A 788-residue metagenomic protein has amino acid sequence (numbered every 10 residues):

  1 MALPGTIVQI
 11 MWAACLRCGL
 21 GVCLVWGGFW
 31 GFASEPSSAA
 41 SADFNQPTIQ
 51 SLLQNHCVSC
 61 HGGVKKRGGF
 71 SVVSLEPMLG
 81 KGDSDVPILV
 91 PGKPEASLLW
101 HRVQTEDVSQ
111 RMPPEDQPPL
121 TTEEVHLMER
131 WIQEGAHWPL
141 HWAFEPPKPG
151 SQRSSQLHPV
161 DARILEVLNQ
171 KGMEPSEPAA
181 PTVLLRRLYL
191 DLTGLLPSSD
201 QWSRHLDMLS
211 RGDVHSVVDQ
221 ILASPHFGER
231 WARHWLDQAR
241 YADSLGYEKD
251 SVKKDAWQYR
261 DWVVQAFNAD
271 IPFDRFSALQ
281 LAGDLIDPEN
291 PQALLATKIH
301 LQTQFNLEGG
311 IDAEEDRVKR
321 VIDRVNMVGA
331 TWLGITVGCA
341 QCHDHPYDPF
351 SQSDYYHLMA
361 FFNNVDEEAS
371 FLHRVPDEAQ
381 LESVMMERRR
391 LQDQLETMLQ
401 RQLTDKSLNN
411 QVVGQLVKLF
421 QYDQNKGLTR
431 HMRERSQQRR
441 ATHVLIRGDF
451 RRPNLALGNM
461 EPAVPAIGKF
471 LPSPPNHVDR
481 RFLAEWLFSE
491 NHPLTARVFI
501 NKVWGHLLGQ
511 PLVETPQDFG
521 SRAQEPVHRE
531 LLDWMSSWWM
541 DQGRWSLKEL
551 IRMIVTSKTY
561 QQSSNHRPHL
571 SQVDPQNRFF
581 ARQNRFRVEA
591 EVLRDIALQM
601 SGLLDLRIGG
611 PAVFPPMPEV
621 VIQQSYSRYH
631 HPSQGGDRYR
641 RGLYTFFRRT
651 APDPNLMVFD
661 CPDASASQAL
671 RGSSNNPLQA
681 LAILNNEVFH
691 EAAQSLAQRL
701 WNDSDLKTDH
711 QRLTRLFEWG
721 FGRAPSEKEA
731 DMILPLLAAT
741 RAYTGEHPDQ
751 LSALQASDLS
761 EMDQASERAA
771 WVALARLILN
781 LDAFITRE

Functional and structural regions predicted by a protein language model:
M1-A14: N-terminal secretory signal peptides that target proteins for export/translocation
A13-G31: Bacterial N-terminal signal peptides
F32-E166, T182-R187, P197-W202, S244-L245 (+6 more regions): Solvent-exposed helix-loop boundary motif
P113, Y247, A269, T297-H443: Active-site histidine-acidic residue metal-binding/catalytic motifs, centered on HxH/HExxH-like signatures
S155-R186, D191-L192, L196-H226, Y241-P288 (+7 more regions): Primarily short, surface-exposed interaction patches in extracytoplasmic proteins
L774: Short, surface-exposed polybasic-aromatic patches that bind anionic ligands, especially phosphate groups
